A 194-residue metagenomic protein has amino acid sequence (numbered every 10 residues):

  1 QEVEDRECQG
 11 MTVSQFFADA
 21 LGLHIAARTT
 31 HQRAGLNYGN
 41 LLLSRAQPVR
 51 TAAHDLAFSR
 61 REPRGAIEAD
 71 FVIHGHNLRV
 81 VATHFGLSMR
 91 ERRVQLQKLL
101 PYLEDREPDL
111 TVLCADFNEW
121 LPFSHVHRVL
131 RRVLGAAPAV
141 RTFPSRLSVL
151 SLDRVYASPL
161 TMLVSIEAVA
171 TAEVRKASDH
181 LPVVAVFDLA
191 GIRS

Functional and structural regions predicted by a protein language model:
Q1-V3: A short beta-strand-loop structural module common to alpha/beta enzyme folds
E7-Q9, Q15, D19-S194: Active-site regions of metal-assisted phosphoester/phosphodiester hydrolases, unifying DNase/endonuclease modules
